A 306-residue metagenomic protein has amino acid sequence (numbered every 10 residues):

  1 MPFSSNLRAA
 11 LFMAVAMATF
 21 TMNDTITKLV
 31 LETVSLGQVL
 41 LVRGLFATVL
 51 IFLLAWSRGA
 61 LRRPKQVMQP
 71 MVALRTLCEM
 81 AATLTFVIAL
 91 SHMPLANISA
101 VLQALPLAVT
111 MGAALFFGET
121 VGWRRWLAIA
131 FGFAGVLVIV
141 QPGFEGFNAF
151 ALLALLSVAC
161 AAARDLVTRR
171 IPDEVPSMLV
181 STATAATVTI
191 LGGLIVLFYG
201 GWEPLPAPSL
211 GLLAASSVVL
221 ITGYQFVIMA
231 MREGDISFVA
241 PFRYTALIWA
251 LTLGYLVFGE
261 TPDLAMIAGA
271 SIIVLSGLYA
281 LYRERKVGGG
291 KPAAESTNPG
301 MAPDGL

Functional and structural regions predicted by a protein language model:
M1-Q38, G146-R170, P292-L306: Glycine-/small-residue-enriched transmembrane alpha-helix faces in small-molecule transporters and effluxers
M1-V15, T48-L74, W123, V175 (+4 more regions): Membrane-interface interhelical linkers
S4-A9, L41, P64-M68, V136 (+3 more regions): Juxtamembrane helix-entry segments on the extracytoplasmic side of multipass membrane proteins
M17-T25, F52, T76-L84, P106-M111 (+7 more regions): Hydrophobic/small/kink-forming positions within alpha-helical transmembrane segments of polytopic membrane proteins
G59-A96, L102, V138, V218-E233: Specific transmembrane alpha-helical segments of multi-pass solute transporters/efflux pumps, especially DMT/EamA
I88, L105-L127, I248-I267: C-terminal transmembrane-helix exit sites in multi-pass transporters
S99-A104, I171-T187, Q225-Y255: Helix-helix packing/entry segments at the starts of transmembrane helices
R124-Q141, A265-E284: Hydrophobic transmembrane alpha-helices of multi-pass small-molecule transport proteins
